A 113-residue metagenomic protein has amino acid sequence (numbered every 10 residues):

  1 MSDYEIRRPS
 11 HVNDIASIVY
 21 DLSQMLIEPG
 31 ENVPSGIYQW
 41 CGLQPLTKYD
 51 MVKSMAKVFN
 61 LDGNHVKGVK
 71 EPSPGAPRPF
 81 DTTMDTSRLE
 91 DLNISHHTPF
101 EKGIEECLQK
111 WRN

Functional and structural regions predicted by a protein language model:
S2-D3, G42, D85: A secondary-structure boundary/capping signal
S2-M25: Substrate-positioning beta->alpha
I6, L43, F80: Glycine/small-residue-rich pyrophosphate-binding loop that anchors the diphosphate of NDP-sugar donors
H11, H65, H96-H97: Histidine (H) residue identity feature
I18, L22-P74: Mid/C-terminal beta-alpha module of Rossmann-like enzyme folds, strongest in SDR-family dehydrogenases/epimerases
S23, F59, H97, W111-R112: Residue-level detector of secondary-structure transition/capping positions
I37, T47-Y49, K53, V69-C107 (+1 more regions): Conserved C-terminal active-site "lid" loop/helix of NAD(P)H-dependent oxidoreductases that clamps the redox cofactor
